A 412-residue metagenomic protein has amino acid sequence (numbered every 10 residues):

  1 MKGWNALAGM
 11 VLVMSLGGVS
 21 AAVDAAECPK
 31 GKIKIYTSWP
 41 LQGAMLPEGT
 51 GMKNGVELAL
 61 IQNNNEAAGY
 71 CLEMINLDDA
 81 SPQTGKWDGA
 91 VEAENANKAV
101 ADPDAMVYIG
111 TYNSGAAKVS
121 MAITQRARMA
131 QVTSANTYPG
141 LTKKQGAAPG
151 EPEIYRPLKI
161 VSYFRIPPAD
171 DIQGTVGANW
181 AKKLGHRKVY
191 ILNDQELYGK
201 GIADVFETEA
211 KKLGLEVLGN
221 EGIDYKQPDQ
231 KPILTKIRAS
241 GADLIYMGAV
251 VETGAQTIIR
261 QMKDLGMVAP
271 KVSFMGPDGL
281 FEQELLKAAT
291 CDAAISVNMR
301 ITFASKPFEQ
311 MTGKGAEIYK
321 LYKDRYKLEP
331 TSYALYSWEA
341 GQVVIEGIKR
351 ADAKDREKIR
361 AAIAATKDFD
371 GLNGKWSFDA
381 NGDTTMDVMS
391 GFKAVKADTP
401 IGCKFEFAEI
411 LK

Functional and structural regions predicted by a protein language model:
M1-K34, V100, F407-K412: Short, low-complexity disordered leader/linker segments with a strong preference for bacterial N-terminal type II
C28-P29, I33-G55, L77-W87, Y112-N113 (+3 more regions): Extracytoplasmic "Venus flytrap"
K32, P47-G51, Q62-G150, I223-P228 (+1 more regions): Beta-alpha junction/loop-to-helix N-cap segments that form part of ligand/metal-binding clefts
T37, A99-Y112, A130-A135, K188-N193 (+4 more regions): Periplasmic-binding protein-like
A105-N220, M275-A294: Extracytoplasmic ligand/sensor domains, especially the bilobed periplasmic-binding protein
T124, I202-A304: Extracellular/periplasmic bilobed ligand-binding domains
I259-W338, V395-L411: Extracellular/periplasmic periplasmic-binding protein-like sensory domains
L321-L335, V343-C403: Segments of small-molecule ligand-sensing domains
